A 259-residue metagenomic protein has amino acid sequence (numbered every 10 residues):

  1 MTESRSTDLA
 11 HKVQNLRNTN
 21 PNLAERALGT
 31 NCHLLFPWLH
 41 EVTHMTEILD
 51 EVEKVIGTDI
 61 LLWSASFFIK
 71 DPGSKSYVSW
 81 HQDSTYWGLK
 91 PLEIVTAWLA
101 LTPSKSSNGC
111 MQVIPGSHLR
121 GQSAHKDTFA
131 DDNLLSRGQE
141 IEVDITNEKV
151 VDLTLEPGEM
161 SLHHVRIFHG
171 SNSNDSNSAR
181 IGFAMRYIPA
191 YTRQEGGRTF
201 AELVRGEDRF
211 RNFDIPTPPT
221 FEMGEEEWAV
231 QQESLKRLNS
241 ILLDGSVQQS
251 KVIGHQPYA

Functional and structural regions predicted by a protein language model:
M1-E3, F68-K70, T85, S104-S106 (+3 more regions): Short, solvent-exposed loop/turn segments at secondary-structure junctions
M1-L89, K126: Non-heme Fe(II)-dependent double-stranded beta-helix
Q14-T19, I167-A259: Non-heme Fe(II)/2-oxoglutarate
T58, S84, L89-K90, L99-C110 (+2 more regions): Active-site region of the double-stranded beta-helix
K75, C110-M111, S123-K126, Q194-T199: Short aromatic-enriched loop/helix-cap "lid" or pocket-rim segments at secondary-structure transitions that line
H81, G88-S106, T154-P157, L162 (+1 more regions): Short, conserved beta-strand element in jelly-roll/cupin
Q82, R137-N147, S178-A179, G197-V204: Short, surface-exposed loop/helix-turn segments at secondary-structure junctions that function as lids/hinges flanking
S106-N172: Double-stranded beta-helix
